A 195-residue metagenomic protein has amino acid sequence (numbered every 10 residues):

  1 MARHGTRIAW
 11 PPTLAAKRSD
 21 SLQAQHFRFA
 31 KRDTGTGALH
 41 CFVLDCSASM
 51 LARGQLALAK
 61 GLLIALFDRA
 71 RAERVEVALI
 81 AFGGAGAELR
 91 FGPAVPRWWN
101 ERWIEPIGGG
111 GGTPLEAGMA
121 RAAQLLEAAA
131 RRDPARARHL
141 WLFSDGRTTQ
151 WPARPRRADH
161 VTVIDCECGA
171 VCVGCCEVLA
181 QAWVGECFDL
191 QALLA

Functional and structural regions predicted by a protein language model:
M1-C41, S49-Q55, A72-E73: Acidic, polar low-complexity linker/tail segments
G5-A9, G35-A38, G54, L58-L62 (+2 more regions): Charged, alpha-helix-enriched surfaces in structured cytosolic catalytic cores of large nucleotide-utilizing machines
S19, F67-R71, A123, E127-A130: Signal for well-folded cores of large energy- and translation-related assemblies
G35-P93, G118-R121, R138-F143: Von Willebrand factor
Q55-A59, P93-V95, P155-A158, C176-V178: Short, glycine/charged-enriched secondary-structure capping and boundary segments
A87, R97-R138, R147, D165-C175: Von Willebrand factor
G146-Q191: VWA/integrin I-like adhesion module and closely mimicked acidic/polar interface patches used
